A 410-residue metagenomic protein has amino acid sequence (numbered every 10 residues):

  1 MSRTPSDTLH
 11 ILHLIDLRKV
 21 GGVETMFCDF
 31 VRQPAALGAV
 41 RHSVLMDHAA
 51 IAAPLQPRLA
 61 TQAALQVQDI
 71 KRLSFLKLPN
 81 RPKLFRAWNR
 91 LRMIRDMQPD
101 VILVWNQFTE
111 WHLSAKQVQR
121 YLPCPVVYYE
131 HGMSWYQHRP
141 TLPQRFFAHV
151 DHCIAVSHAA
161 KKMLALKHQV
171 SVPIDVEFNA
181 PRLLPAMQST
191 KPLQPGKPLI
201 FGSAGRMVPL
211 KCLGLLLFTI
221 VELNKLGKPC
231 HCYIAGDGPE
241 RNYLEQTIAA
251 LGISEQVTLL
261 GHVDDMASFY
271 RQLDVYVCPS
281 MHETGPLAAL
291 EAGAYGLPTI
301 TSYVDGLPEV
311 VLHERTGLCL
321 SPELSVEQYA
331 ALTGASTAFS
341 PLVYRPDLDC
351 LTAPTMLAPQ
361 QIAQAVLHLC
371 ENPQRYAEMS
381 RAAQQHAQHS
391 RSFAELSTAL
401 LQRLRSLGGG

Functional and structural regions predicted by a protein language model:
L12-L14, L193-K211, L217-I220, C350-A353: Conserved donor-binding/catalytic core segment of Leloir-type glycosyltransferases
H13-G21, F27-D29, Q33-P82: N-terminal strand-loop element at the rim of the active site of nucleotide-sugar-dependent glycosyltransferases
E24-D29, S203-E222, P239-E245: A conserved mid-protein helix/loop that constitutes part of the nucleotide-sugar donor-binding site
V104-W111: Short His-centered aromatic/hydrophobic patch
R120-Y121, V126-H158, K162, Q169: A conserved, positively charged/aromatic
H262, M281: Aromatic "clamp/platform" in nucleotide-sugar-dependent glycosyltransferases that forms part of the donor/acceptor
P298-T301, V311, L318-L320: Short hydrophobic beta-strand element within catalytic cores of glycosyltransferases and related nucleotide-activated
L348, Q361, L367-H368, R375-H389: A short, well-ordered alpha-helix in the C-terminal region of glycosyltransferases
